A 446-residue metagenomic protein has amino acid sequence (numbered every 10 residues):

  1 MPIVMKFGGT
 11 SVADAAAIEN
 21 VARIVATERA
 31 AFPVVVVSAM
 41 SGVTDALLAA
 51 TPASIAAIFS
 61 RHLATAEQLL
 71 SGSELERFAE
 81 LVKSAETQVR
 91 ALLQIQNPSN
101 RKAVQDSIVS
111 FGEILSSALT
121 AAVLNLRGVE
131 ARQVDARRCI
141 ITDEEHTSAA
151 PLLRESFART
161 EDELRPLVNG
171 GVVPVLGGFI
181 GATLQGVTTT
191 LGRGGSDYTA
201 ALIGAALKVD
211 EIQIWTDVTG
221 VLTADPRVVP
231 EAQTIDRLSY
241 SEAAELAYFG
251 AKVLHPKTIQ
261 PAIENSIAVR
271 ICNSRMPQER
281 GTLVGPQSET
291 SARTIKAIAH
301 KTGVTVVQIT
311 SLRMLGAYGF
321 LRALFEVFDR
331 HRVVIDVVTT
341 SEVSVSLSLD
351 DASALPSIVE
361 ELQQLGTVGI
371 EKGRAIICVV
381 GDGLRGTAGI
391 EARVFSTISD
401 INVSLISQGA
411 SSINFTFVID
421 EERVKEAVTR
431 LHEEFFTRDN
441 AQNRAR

Functional and structural regions predicted by a protein language model:
M1-L254, I259, I419-D420, D439 (+1 more regions): Nucleotide/pyrophosphate-binding catalytic subdomain
P2-I3, F32-V35, L63, E130-R132 (+15 more regions): Structural motif
A39-S41, R138, V218-G220, N265-V269 (+4 more regions): Glycine-rich beta-alpha junction loops
S239-Y240, A244-G285, T290-T294, I298-T310: A conserved active-site cap/scaffold subdomain adjacent to cofactor or substrate pockets
R280-R446: A conserved regulatory-domain signal marking ACT and ACT-like small-molecule sensing domains and adjacent regulatory
